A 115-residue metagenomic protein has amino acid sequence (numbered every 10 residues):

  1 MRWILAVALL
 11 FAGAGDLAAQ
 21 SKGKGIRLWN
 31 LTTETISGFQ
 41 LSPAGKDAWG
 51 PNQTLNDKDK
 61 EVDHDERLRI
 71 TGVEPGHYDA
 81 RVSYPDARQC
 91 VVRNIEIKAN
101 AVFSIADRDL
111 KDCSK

Functional and structural regions predicted by a protein language model:
I4-G13: Sec-dependent N-terminal signal peptides
G15-A19: Sec/Tat signal peptide C-region and signal peptidase I cleavage site
Q20-S21, S83-C113: Structured interaction patches on ligand/partner-binding surfaces of diverse proteins
K22-I26, E66: Structural beta-strand segments of beta-rich domains
L28-T33: Asparagine-centered strand-capping/turn motif at beta-strand->loop junctions
E34-G38: Short acidic/proline- and small/hydrophobic-mixed sequence motifs that coincide with surface turns and coil-to-beta
W49-E74: Intrinsically disordered, low-complexity Pro/Gly/Ser/Thr-rich segments with frequent PxxP/GP/PP motifs and embedded
